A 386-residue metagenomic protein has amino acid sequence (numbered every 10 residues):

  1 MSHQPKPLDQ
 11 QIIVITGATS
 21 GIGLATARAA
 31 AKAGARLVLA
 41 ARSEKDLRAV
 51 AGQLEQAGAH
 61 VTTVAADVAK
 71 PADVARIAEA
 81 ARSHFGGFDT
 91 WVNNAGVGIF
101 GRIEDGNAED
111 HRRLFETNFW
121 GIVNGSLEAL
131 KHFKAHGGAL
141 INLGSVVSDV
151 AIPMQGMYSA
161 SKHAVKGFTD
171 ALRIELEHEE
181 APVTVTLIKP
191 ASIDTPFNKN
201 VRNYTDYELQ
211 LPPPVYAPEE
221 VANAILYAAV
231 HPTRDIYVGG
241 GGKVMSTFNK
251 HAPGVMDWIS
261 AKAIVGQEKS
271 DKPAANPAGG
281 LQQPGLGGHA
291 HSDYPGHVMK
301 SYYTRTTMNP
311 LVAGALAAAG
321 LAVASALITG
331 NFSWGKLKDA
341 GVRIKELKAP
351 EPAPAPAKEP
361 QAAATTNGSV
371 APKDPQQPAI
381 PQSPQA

Functional and structural regions predicted by a protein language model:
I12, T19-S20: Conserved glycine-rich cofactor-binding loop
A35-A49: Conserved glycine-rich Rossmann-like NAD(P)H-binding loop of the short-chain dehydrogenase/reductase
A65-R76, A108: The beta1-alpha1 cofactor-binding region of Rossmann-like NAD(H)/NADP(H)-dependent oxidoreductases
R102-I103, N107-R112: Substrate-binding pocket helix/loop in short-chain dehydrogenase/reductase
S126, S161: Active-site helix of classical SDR
S145: Residue(s) in the substrate-gating loop at a strand-loop-helix junction that position the organic substrate next
H178-D271: SDR active-site lid
